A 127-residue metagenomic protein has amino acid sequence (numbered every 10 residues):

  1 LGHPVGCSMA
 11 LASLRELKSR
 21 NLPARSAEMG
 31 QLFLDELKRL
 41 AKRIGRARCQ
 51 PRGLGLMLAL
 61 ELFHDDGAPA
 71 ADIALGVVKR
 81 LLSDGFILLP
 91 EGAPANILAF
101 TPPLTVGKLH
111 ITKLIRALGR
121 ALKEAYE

Functional and structural regions predicted by a protein language model:
L1-E127: Conserved N-terminal phosphate-binding loop of PLP-dependent enzymes in the Aspartate aminotransferase
